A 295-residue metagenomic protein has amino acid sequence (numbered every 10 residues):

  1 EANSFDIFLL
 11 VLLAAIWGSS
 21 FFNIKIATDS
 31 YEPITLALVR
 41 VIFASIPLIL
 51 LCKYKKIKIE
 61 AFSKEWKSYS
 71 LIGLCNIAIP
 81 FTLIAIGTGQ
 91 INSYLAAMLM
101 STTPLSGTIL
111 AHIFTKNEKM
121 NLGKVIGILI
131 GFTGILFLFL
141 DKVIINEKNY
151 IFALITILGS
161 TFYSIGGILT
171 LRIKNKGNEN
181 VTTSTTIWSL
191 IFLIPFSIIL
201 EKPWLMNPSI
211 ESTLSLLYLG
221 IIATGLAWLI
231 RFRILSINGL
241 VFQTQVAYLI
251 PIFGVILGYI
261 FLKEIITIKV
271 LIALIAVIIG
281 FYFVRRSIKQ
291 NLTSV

Functional and structural regions predicted by a protein language model:
E1-T35, I86, I145-R172, I191 (+1 more regions): Glycine-/small-residue-enriched transmembrane alpha-helix faces in small-molecule transporters and effluxers
I16, S20-F21, I49-M100, F137 (+1 more regions): Specific transmembrane alpha-helical segments of multi-pass solute transporters/efflux pumps, especially DMT/EamA
G18, I49, G73-A78, T82 (+6 more regions): Hydrophobic/small/kink-forming positions within alpha-helical transmembrane segments of polytopic membrane proteins
S19, N23-I26, S30, A44-F62 (+4 more regions): Membrane-interface helix-cap regions at the ends of transmembrane helices in multi-pass membrane proteins
A27, L36, R40, G87 (+7 more regions): Hydrophobic/aromatic residues within transmembrane alpha-helices of multi-pass small-molecule transporters
A37-V39, I77, F81, A96-T102 (+2 more regions): Helix-helix packing/entry segments at the starts of transmembrane helices
L48, G107-I109, I113-F114, I145-E201 (+3 more regions): Transmembrane alpha-helical segments that form core, pore/gating elements of small-molecule transporters/exporters
L48, S70, S101-T102, L110 (+4 more regions): Hydrophobic transmembrane alpha-helices of multi-pass small-molecule transport proteins
